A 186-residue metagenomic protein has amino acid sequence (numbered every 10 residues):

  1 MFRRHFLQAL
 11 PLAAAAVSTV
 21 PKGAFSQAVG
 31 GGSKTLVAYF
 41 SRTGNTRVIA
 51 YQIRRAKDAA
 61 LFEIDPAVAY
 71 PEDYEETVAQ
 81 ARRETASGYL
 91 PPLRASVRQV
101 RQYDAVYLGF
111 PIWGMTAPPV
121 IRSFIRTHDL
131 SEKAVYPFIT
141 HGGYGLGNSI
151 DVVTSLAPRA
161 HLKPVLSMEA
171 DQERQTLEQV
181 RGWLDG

Functional and structural regions predicted by a protein language model:
F2, L7, Q27-A67, Q80 (+1 more regions): FMN-binding flavodoxin-like domain, especially the glycine-rich phosphate-binding loop
H5-S26: N-terminal export signals
Y70: Periplasmic c-type cytochrome electron-transfer domains
E76-T77: Hydrolase active-site cap/lid region
